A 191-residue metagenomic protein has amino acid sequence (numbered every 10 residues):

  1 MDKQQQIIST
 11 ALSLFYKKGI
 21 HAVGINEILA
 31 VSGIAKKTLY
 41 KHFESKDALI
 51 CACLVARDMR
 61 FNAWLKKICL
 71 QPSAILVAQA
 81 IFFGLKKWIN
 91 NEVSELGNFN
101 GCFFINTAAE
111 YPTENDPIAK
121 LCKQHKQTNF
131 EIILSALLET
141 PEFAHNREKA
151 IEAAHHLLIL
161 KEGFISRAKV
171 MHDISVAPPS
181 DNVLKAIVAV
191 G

Functional and structural regions predicted by a protein language model:
D2-A11, I28, C53-R57, F61 (+1 more regions): Generic hydrophobic, amphipathic alpha-helix propensity
Q6, L14-A52: Helix-turn-helix
I7-F15, L85, K161: Short hydrophobic clusters on alpha-helical segments that form packing/core surfaces in small helical domains
A52, K66-L96, A154-L157: Hydrophobic alpha-helical connector segments
P72, F99, K120-K123, T140-L158: All-alpha amphipathic helical-bundle segments outside canonical DNA-binding/catalytic cores that form hydrophobic
V93-P117: Amphipathic alpha-helical segments used for helix-helix packing
N100-A109, R147-R167, N182-A186: Hydrophobic alpha-helical segments that form the core of small-molecule binding pockets and/or dimer interfaces
T113-T140: Amphipathic alpha-helical packing segments from all-alpha helical-bundle domains
